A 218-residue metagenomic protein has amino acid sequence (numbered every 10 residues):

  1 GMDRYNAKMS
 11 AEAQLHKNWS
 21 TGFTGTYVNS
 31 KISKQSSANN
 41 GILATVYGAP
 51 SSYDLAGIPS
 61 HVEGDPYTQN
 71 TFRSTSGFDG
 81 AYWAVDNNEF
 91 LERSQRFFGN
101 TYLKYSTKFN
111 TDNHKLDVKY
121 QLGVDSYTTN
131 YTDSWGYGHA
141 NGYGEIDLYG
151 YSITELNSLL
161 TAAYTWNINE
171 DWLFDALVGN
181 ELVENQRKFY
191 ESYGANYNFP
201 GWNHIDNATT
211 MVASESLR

Functional and structural regions predicted by a protein language model:
G1-M2: Surface-exposed beta-strand-turn/loop segments characteristic of Gram-negative outer-membrane beta-barrels
S10-F98, D112-R218: Surface-exposed loop/interface segments of Gram-negative outer-membrane beta-barrel transport/assembly proteins
G99-S106: Alpha-helical support elements that line or immediately flank enzyme active sites and cofactor-binding pockets
T107-T111: A generic beta-sheet turn/junction motif
